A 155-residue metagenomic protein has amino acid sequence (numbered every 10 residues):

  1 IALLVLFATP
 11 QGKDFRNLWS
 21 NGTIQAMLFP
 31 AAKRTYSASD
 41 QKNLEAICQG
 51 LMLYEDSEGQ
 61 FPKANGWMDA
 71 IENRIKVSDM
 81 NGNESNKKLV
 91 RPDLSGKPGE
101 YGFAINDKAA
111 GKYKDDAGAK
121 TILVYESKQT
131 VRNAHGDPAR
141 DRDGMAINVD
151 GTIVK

Functional and structural regions predicted by a protein language model:
I1-L4: N-terminal Sec-pathway targeting helices
L6-N86, D150-K155: Conserved hydrophobic/amphipathic alpha-helical signal-anchor segments
Q60-K155: Low-complexity, acidic interaction segments enriched in glycine
